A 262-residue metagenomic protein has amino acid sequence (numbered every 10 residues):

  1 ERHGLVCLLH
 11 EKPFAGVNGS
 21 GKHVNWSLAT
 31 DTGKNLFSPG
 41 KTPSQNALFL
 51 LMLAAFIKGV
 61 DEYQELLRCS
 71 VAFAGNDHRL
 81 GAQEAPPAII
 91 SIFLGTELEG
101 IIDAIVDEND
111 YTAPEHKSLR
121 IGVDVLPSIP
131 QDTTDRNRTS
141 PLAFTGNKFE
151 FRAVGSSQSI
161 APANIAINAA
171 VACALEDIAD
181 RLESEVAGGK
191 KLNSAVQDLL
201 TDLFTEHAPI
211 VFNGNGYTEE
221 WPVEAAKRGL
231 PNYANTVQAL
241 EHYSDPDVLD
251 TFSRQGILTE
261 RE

Functional and structural regions predicted by a protein language model:
E1: Active-site acidic/histidine clusters and adjacent loop/turn architecture that either coordinate catalytic ions
H10-L36, K148-V154: Histidine-centered divalent-metal-coordination microenvironment in nucleic-acid enzymes
P13-F14, P43, L48, M52 (+1 more regions): Acidic, glycine-enriched catalytic cores built around paired aspartates
P39-G40: Catalytic-core regions of glycoside hydrolase
